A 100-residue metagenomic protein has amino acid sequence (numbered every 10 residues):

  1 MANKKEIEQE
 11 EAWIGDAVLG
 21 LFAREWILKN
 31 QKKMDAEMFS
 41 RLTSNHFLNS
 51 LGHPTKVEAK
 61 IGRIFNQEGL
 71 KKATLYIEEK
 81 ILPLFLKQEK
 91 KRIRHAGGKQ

Functional and structural regions predicted by a protein language model:
M1-Q100: RNase III-family endoribonuclease catalytic core
